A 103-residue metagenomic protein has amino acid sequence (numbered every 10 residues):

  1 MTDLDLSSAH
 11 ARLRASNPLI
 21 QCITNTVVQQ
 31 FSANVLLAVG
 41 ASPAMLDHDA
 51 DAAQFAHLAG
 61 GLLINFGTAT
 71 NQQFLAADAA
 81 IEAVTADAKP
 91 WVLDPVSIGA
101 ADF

Functional and structural regions predicted by a protein language model:
M1-M45: Glycine-rich phosphate/adenosyl-contacting loop at the front of the ribokinase-like
L4, D51-F103: Glycine-rich phosphate/dinucleotide-binding loop and adjoining beta-alpha-beta core of small-molecule
